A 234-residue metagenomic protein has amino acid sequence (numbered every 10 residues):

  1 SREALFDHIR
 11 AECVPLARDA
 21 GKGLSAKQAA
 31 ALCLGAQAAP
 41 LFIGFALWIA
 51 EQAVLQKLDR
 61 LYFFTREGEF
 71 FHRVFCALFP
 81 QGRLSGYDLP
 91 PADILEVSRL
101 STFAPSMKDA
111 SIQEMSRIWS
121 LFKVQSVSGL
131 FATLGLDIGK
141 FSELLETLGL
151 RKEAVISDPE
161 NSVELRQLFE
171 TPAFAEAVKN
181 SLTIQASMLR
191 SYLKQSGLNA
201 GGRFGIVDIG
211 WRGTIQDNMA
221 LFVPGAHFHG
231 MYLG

Functional and structural regions predicted by a protein language model:
S1-A38, A53, R73-L145: Extended charged low-complexity segments that act as oligomerization/scaffolding linkers
S1-G21, A38, F42, H72-R73 (+1 more regions): Mature, well-folded catalytic/scaffold domains that follow N-terminal targeting or propeptide regions
L34-A46, E67, V178-Q185: Phosphate/oxyanion-binding active-site loops and adjacent basic polyanion-contact surfaces
L41-L55, Q185-Q195: A short, well-structured juxtamembrane/interface segment
L47-Q52, F70-Q81, I215-V223: Histidine-anchored nucleotide/phosphate-binding helix
L58-T65, R203-V207: Short glycine-rich phosphate-binding loop at a beta-alpha junction
R66-E67, V97-L100, I209-R212, L233: An acidic- and aromatic-residue-enriched active-site/binding cleft used to recognize and process polar
T147-G205, I209: A charged, amphipathic alpha-helical module
